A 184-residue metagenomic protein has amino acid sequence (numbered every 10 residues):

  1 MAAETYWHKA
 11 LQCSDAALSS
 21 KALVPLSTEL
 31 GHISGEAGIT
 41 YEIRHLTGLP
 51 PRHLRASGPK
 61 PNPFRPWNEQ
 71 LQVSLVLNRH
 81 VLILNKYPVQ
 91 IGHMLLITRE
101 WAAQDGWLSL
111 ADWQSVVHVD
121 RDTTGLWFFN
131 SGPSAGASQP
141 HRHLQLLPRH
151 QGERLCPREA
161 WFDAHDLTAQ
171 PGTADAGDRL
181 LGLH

Functional and structural regions predicted by a protein language model:
M1-L108, H150-H184: Active-site microenvironments that recognize anionic phosphate/pyrophosphate groups
L77, I91-G92, D122, Q139-H141: Short connector loops at helix/strand junctions that flank enzyme active sites, especially segments positioning acidic
I83-L84, M94-I97, V116, D120 (+2 more regions): Long, contiguous hydrophobic alpha-helical segments, chiefly transmembrane helices and signal peptides
A103-Q104, T123-G132: Short secondary-structure capping/junction motifs at helix and strand boundaries
D105-S109, A137-P140: Short capping loops/turns at secondary-structure boundaries
G106-T124: Long, well-ordered alpha-helical scaffolding segments within enzyme catalytic domains, especially pronounced
T124-G125, A135-A137, A169-G172: Noncatalytic linker/hinge segments flanking ATPase motor cores
N130-C156: Histidine-centered divalent-metal-coordination microenvironment in nucleic-acid enzymes
